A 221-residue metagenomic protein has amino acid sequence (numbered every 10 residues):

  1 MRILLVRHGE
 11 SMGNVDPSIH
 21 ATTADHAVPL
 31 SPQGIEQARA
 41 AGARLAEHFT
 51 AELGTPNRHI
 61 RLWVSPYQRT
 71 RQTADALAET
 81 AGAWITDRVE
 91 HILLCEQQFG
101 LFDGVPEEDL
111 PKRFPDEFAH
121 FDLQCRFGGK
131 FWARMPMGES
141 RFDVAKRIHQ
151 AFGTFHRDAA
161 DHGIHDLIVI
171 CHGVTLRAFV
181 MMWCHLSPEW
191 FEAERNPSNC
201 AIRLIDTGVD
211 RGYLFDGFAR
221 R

Functional and structural regions predicted by a protein language model:
M1-H59, D75, E79, A83 (+1 more regions): An N-terminal RHG(E/S)-centered segment typical of histidine phosphatases
M1-R2, A41, A83, Q97-K112 (+2 more regions): Acidic, low-complexity terminal tails and accessory targeting/binding regions of phosphate-metabolizing enzymes
I3, I60, G163-G173: Generic beta-sheet signal
G9, G173-V174: Active-site metal-binding loops of divalent metal-dependent hydrolases
A40-A119, R195: Phosphate-coordination/substrate-recognition cap region in phosphate-metabolizing enzymes
H48-N57, F155-H165: Glycine-rich phosphate-binding loop signature in dinucleotide/nucleotide-binding domains
V64-S65, K146, I170-C171: Short beta-strand scaffold positions
H120-D143: Short glycine/proline- and acidic residue-enriched helix-loop micro-motifs that form flexible lids or anion-recognition
